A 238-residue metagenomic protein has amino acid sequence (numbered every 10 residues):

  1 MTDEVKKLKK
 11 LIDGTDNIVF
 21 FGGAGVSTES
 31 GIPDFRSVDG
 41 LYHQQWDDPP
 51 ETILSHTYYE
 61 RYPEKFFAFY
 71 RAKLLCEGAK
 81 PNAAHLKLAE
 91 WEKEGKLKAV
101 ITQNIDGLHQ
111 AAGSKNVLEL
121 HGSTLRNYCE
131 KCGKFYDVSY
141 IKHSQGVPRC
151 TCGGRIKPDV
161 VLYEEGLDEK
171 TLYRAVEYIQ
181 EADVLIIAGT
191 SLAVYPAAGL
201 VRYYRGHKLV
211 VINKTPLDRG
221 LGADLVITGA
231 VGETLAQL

Functional and structural regions predicted by a protein language model:
M1-L238: Conserved catalytic core of sirtuin-type NAD+-dependent deacylases
